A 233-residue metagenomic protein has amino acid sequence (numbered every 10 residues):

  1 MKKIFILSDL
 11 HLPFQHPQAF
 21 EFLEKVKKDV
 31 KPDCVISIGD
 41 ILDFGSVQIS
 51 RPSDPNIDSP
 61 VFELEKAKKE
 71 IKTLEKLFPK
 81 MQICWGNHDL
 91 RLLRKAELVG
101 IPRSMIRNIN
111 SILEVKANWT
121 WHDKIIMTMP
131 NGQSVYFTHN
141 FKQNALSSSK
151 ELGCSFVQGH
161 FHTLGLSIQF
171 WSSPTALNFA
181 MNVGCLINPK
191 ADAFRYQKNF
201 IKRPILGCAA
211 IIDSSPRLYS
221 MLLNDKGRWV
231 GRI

Functional and structural regions predicted by a protein language model:
M1-F5, I126-V135: Beta-strand-turn-beta hairpins that frame and shape the catalytic cleft of phosphate-ester-processing enzymes
I4-I6, I36-I38, F137, V157-Q158: Structural motif
L7-K116: Core catalytic region of metal-dependent phosphoesterases/phosphodiesterases, especially metallo-beta-lactamase-like
P17-Q18, W119, F137-N140: Short gly/ser/thr-rich secondary-structure transition/capping motifs
K28-K31, E75-L77, L113-E114, M129-G132 (+2 more regions): Flexible, charged surface loops at secondary-structure boundaries
I101-T128, G132, F161, N178-K190: Active-site-proximal loop/helix segment associated with metal-binding centers of metalloenzymes
Q133-L223, V230: Conserved beta-sheet core of the metallophosphoesterase superfamily
